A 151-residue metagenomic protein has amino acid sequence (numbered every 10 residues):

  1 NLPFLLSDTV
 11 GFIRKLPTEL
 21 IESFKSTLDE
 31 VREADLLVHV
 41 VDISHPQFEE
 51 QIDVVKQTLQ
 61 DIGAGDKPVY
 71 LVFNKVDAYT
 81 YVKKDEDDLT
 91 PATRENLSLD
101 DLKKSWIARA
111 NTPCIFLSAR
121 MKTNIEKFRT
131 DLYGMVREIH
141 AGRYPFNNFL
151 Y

Functional and structural regions predicted by a protein language model:
N1-K25, I43-P46, V54: Switch II (G3) loop of P-loop NTPases
N1-P3, S7, R32-A34, A64-K67 (+1 more regions): Short loop/turn elements that form and flank the Walker-type P-loop nucleotide-binding site in RecA-like NTPase cores
L6, V40, V72: Generic enzyme active-site microenvironment
E19-H45, Q57-G65, S118: Inter-motif core of Ras-like GTPase G domains
P46-Y151: C-terminal-of-GTPase-core extension/linker across diverse P-loop GTPases
